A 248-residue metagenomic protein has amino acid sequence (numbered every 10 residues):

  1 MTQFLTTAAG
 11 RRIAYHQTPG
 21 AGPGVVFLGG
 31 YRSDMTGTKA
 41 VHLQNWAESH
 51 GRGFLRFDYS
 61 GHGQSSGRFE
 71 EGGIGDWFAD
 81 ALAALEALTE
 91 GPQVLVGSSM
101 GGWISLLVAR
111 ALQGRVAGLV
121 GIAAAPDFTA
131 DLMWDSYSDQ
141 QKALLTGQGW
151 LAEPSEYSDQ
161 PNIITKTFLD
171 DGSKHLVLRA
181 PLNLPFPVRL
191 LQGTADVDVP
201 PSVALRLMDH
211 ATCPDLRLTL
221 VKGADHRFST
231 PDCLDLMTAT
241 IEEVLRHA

Functional and structural regions predicted by a protein language model:
M1-P19: N-terminal cap/lid segment of alpha/beta-hydrolase-fold proteins
G22-G30: Short beta-strand element of the alpha/beta-hydrolase
Y31-Q44, S202: The serine-hydrolase catalytic nucleophile loop
H42-S66: Conserved alpha/beta-hydrolase
G63-L88: Catalytic nucleophile-loop/oxyanion-hole region of alpha/beta-hydrolase and closely related hydrolase-like folds
L95-G97, I122: Short beta-strand immediately N-terminal to the catalytic nucleophile in serine-hydrolase-like folds
G97-S105: Gly/Ala-rich beta-loop-alpha elbow adjacent to hydrolase catalytic centers
R115-L220, D225-A248: The alpha/beta-hydrolase serine catalytic core
